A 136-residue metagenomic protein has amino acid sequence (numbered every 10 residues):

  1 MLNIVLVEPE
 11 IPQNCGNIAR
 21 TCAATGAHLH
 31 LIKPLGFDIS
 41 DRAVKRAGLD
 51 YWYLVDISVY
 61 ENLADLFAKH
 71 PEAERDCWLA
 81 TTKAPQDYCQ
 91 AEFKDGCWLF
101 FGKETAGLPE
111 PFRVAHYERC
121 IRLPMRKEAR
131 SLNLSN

Functional and structural regions predicted by a protein language model:
M1-N136: Post-transcriptional modification and biogenesis factors for structured RNAs of the translation apparatus
